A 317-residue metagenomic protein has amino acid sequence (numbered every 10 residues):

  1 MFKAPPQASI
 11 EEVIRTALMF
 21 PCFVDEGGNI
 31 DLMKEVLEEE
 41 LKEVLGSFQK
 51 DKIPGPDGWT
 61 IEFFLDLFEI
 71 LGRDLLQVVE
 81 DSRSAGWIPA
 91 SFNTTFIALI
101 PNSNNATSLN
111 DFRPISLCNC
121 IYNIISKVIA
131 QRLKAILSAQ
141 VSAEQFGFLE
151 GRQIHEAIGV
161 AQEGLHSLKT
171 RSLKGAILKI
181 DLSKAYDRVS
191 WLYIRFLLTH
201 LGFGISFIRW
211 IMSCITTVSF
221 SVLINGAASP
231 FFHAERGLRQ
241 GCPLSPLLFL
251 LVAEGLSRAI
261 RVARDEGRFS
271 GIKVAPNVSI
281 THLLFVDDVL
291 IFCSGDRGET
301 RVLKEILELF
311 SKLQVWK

Functional and structural regions predicted by a protein language model:
M1-N110, C120, I124: Surface-exposed loop/turn segments and immediately adjacent short secondary-structure elements within folded domains
M1-P5, L45, I53, F68 (+11 more regions): Residues that mediate protein self-association or partner binding, especially in amphipathic alpha-helical
F2-E12, D51-P54, R73, A85-S91 (+8 more regions): Short helix-interrupting loop/turn segments at helix-coil junctions
I30-G46, G72-R83, I97, V128-L133 (+4 more regions): Inter-domain linker/hinge segments that demarcate the starts of reverse transcriptase and RNase H-type modules
K52-W59, S108-L117, E156-T199: Conserved catalytic palm subdomain of right-hand nucleotidyl-transferase polymerases, strongest for RNA-directed enzymes
G55, T94-I97, R113, Q145-G147 (+8 more regions): Catalytic palm active-site di-aspartate
N110-V141, G159, E235-E266, S311: Conserved pre-motif C helix in the palm subdomain of viral-like polymerases
L182-V286, S294-R301: Conserved polymerase palm-domain catalytic core
